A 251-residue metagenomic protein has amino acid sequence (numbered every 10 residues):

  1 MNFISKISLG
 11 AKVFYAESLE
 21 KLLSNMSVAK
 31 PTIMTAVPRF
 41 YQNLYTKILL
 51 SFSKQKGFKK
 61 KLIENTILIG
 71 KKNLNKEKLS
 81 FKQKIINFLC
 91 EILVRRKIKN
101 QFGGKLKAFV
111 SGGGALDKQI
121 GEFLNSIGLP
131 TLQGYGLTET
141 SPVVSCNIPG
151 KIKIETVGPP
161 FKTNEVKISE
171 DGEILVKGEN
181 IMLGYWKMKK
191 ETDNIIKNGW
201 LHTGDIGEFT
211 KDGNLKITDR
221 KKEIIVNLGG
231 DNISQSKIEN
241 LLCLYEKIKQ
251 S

Functional and structural regions predicted by a protein language model:
M1-L9, I120-E122, V143-N147: Hydrophobic alpha-helical segments in the ANL/AMP-binding
M1-R95, K105: Conserved AMP-binding/adenylation subdomain of ANL enzymes
G113, G136, G158, D205: Active-site glycine-centered loops adjacent to acidic/histidine catalytic or metal-binding residues that shape
L116, N125-P130, L137-E155, M188-E191: Active-site loops of AMP-binding adenylate-forming
P160-N227: Conserved ATP-binding/catalytic segment of the ANL
I206, Y245-S251: C-terminal boundary motif of the adenylate-forming
